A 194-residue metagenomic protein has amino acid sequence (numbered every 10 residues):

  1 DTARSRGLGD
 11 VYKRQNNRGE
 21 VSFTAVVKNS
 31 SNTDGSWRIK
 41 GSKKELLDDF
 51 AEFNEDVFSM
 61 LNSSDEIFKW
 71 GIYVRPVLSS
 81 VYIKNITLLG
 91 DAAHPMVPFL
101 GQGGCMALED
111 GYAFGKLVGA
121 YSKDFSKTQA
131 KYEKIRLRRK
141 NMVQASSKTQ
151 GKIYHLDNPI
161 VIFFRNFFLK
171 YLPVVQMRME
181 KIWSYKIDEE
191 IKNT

Functional and structural regions predicted by a protein language model:
D1-Y12: Single conserved hydrophobic/aromatic residue that forms the stacking wall/gate of nucleotide- or nucleobase-binding
K13-R18, V26: A short, hydrophobic, proline-anchored segment that marks a local hinge/packing element in signaling and regulatory
A25, S30-L47, V77, M96-L100: Active-site lid/adjacent beta-loop-alpha segment flanking the redox-cofactor pocket in flavoenzymes
V26-D34, E55, K116-K123: Amphipathic alpha-helix from the class-I
K43, E55-W70: A short coil-to-beta-strand element that immediately follows conserved catalytic motifs
E45-L46, I67-H155: Conserved mid-domain beta->alpha element of the FAD-binding
A145, T149-D188: Alpha-helical membrane-targeting segments
